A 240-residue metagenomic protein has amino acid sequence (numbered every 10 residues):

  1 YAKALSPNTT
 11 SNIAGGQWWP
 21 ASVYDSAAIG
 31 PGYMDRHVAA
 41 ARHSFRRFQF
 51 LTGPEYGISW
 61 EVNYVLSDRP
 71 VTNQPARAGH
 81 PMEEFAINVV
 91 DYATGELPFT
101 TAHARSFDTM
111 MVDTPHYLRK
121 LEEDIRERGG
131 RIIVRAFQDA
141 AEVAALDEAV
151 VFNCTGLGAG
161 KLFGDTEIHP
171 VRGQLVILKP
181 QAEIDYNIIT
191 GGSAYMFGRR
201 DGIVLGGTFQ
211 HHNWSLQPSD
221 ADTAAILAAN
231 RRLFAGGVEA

Functional and structural regions predicted by a protein language model:
Y1-A40, S44, F85-T101: Glycine-rich active-site loop/strand segments that organize a redox cofactor
Y1-P20, T155-A240: Active-site substrate-recognition segment that forms the wall of the catalytic cavity or substrate channel
I13, R46-D124: Flavin (FAD/FMN) cofactor-binding and adjacent substrate-gating region of FAD-dependent oxidoreductase domains
G32-H43, A104-K120, Q217-D222: Short beta-strand to alpha-helix junction loop
F50-S59, G129-I132, A235-A240: Surface-exposed helix-capping loop/turn segments at secondary-structure junctions
P75, A145-E148: A short, glycine/Asx- and small/polar-enriched loop/turn that sits immediately N-terminal to a beta-strand
G130-L146: A conserved short coil-to-beta-strand element within the FAD-binding core of flavoproteins
D147-G156: Short hydrophobic core segments
